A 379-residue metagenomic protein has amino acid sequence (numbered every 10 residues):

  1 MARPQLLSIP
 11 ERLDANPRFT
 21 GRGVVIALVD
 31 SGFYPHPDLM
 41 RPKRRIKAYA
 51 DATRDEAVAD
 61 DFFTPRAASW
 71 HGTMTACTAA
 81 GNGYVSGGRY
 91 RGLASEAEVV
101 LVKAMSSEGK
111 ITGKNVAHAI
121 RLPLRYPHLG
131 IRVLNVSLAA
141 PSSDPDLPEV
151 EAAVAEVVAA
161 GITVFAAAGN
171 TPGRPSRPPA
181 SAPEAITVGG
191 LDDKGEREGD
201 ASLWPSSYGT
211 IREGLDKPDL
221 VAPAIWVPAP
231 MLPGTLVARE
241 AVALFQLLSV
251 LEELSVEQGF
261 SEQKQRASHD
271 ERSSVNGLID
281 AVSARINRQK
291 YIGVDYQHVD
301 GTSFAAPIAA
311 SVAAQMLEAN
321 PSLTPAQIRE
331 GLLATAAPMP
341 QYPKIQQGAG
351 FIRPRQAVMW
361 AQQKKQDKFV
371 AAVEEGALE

Functional and structural regions predicted by a protein language model:
D14-A50, D61-G113, L129-R132, S181-E184 (+3 more regions): Subtilisin-like serine protease catalytic core
V29-G32, A79-N82, V102-S106, V136-A140 (+7 more regions): Active-site-proximal beta-strand/loop segments in catalytic clefts of secreted hydrolases
D30, K47-R54, A182-A310: Extracellular S/T/G-rich loop segment that most often corresponds to the catalytic His/Ser-adjacent loop
P35, V85, N170-P175, K194-E196: Active-site environment of divalent metal-dependent phosphoester hydrolases
F63-A76, Q297-S311: Gly/Ser-rich catalytic serine loop of serine hydrolases
A80-Y84, R121-H128, A155, A159 (+3 more regions): Sec-exported extracytoplasmic/periplasmic mature domains
A104-E184, R212-L215, K290-A306: Substrate-binding/access-modulating region of protease and related hydrolase catalytic domains
I131-N135, E271-R272, N276, D280-F304 (+1 more regions): C-terminal subdomain of the subtilisin-like protease fold in secreted/lumenal serine endopeptidases
